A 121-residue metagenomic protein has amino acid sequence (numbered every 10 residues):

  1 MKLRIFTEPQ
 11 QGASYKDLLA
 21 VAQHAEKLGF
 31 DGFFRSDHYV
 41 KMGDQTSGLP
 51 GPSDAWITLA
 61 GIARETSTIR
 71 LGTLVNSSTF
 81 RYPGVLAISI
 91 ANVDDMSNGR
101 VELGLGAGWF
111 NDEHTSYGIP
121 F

Functional and structural regions predicted by a protein language model:
M1-E65: N-terminal beta1-alpha1-beta2 module of alpha/beta enzyme domains
K2-A13, F80-F121: Flexible, glycine-rich active-site loops centered on histidine and acidic residues that chelate a metal or position
F33, L71, V101-L103: Hydrophobic residues within beta-strands of alpha/beta enzymes
S36, L74, G104-G106: Structural motif
H38, S67-T68, G108-N111: Short connector loops/turns at beta-strand edges and beta->alpha or beta->beta junctions
T66-L74: Conserved catalytic cysteine-centered active-site region of acyl-thioester-dependent Claisen-condensing enzymes
T73-R81: Active-site nucleophile and cofactor-binding loops and adjacent substrate-binding regions of central metabolic enzymes
